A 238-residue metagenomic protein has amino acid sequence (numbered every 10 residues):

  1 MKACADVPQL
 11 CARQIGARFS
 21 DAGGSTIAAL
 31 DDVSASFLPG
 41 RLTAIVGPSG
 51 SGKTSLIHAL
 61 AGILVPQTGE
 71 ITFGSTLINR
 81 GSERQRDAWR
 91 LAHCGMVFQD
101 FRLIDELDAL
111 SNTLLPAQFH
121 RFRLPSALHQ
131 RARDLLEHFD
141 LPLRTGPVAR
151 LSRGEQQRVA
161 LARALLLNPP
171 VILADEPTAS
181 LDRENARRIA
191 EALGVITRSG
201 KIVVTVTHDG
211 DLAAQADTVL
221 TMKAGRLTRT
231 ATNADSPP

Functional and structural regions predicted by a protein language model:
A61: Helix-to-loop junction immediately C-terminal to a conserved catalytic motif
G69-L77: Conserved ABC transporter NBD signature motif
L77, S126-L143: Conserved ABC ATPase "signature" region
I78-G95, R198: ABC ATPase NBD coupling module
P147-E155: Conserved ABC ATPase signature
N168: Conserved catalytic motifs of ABC-family nucleotide-binding domains
I172-D175: Catalytic Walker B motif of ABC-type/P-loop ATPase nucleotide-binding domains
